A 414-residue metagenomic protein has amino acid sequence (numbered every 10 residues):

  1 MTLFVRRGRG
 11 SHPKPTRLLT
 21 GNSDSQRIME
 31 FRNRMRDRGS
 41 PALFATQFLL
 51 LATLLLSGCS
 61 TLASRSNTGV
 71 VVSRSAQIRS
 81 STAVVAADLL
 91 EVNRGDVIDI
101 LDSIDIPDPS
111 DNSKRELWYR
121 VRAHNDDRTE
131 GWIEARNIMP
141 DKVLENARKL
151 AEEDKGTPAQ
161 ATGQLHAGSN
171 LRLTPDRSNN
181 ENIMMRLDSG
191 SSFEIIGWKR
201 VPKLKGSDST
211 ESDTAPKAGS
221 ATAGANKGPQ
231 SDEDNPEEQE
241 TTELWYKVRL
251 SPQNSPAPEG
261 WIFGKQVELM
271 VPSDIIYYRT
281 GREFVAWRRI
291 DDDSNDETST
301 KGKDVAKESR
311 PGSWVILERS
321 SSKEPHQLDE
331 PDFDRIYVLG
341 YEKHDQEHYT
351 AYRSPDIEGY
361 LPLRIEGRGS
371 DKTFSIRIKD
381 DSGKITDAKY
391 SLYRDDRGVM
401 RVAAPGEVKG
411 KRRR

Functional and structural regions predicted by a protein language model:
M1-P41: N-terminal secretory signal peptides that target proteins for export/translocation
L56-G58: C-terminal motif of bacterial Sec signal peptides marking the signal peptidase cleavage site
T61-S66, N112-G163, T210, T214-V305 (+3 more regions): Boundary regions of SH3-family modules and the immediately adjacent low-complexity/disordered segments in eukaryotic
S66-D88: Post-signal peptide N-terminal segment of mature Sec-exported envelope proteins
T82-A87, L173-E181: Short alpha-helix capping/helix-loop boundary micro-motifs
D88-S110, N179-E240: Conserved beta-strand/loop element in small beta-rich adapter and peptidoglycan-binding domains
G312-D329, D371-D380: Short beta-strand elements that form the blades of beta-propeller/WD-repeat-like and other beta-sheet-rich scaffold
I336, Q346-R414: Hydrophilic extracytoplasmic domains
